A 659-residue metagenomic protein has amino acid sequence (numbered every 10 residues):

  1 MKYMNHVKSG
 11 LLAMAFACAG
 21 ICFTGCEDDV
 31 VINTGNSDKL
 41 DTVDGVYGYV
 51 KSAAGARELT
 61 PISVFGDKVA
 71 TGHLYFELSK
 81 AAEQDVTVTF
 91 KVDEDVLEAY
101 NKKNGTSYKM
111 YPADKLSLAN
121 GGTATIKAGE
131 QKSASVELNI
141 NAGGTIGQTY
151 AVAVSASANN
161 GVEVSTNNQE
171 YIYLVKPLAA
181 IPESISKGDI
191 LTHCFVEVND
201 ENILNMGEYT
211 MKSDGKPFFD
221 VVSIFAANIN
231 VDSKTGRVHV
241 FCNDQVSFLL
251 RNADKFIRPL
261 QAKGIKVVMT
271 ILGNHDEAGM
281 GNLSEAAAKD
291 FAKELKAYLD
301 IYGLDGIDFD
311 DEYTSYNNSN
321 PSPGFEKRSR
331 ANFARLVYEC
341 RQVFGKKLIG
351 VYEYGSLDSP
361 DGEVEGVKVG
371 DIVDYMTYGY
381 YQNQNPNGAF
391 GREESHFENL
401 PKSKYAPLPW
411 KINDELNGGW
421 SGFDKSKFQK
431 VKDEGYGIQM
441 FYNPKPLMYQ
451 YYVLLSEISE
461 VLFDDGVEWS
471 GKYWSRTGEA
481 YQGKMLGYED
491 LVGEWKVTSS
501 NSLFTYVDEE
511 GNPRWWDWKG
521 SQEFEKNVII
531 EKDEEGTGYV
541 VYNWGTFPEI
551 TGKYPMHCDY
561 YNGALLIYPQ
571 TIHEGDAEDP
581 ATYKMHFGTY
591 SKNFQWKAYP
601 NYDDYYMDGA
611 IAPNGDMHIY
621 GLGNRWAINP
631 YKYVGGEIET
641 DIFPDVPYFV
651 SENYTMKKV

Functional and structural regions predicted by a protein language model:
K2-L12: Bacterial N-terminal signal peptides that target proteins for export
L12, F16-G20: Hydrophobic helical h-region of N-terminal Sec-dependent signal peptides in bacterial secretory/periplasmic proteins
I21-G25: C-terminal motif of bacterial Sec signal peptides marking the signal peptidase cleavage site
E27-V86, V92-K115, G121, T125-G487 (+2 more regions): Secreted glycan hydrolases and related glycan-binding modules that recognize and/or cleave
S157, K496-F504, N543-T546, Q570-I572 (+1 more regions): Generic short beta-strand segments
A480-T498, E534, T655-V659: N-terminal helix-cap/turn-to-beta initiation motif at the start of protein domains
G483, H557-V659: Beta-sheet ligand-binding and adhesion/scaffold domains
F504-H573: N-terminal glycine/threonine-rich, aromatic-flanked beta-hairpin/loop signature
